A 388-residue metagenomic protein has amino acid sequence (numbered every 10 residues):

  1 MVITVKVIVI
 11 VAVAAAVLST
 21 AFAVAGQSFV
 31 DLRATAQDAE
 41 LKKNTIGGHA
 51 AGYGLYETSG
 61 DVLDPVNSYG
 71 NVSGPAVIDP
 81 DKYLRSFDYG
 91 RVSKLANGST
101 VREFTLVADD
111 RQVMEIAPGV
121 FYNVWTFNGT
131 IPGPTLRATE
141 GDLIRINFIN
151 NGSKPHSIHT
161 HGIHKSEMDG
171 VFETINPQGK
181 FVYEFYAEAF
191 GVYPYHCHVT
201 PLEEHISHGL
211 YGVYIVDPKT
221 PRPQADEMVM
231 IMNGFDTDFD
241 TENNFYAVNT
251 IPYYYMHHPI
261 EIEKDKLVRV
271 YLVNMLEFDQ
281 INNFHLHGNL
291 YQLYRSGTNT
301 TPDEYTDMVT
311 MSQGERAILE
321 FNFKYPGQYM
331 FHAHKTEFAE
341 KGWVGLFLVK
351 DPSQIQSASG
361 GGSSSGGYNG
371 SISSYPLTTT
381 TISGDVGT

Functional and structural regions predicted by a protein language model:
V2-T388: Copper-binding active sites and cupredoxin-like electron-transfer domains, recognizing His/Cys-rich ligand loops
